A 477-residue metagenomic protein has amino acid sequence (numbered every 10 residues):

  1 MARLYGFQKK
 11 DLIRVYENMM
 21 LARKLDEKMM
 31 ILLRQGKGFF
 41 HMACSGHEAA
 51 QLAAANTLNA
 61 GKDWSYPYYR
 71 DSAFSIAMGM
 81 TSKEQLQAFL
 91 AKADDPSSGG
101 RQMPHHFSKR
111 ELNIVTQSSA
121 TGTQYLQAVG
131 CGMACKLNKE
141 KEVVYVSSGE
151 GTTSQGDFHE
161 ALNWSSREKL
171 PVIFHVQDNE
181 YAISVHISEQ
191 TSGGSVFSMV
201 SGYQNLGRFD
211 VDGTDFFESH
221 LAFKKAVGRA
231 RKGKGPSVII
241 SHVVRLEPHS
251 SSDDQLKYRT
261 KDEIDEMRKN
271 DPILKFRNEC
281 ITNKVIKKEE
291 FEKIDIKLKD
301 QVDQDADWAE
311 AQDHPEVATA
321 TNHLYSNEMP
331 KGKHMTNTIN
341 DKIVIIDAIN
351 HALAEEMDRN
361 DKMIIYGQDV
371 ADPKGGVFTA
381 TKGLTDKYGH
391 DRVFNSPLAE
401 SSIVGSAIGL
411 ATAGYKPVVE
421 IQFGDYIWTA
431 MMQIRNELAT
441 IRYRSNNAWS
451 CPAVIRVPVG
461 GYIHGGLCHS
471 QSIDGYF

Functional and structural regions predicted by a protein language model:
M1-A50, N56-T57, S241, E247 (+1 more regions): Conserved acidic/glycine
E27, I31-E168, H175, H186-G193 (+5 more regions): Cofactor-binding active-site loop characterized by glycine-rich and histidine/acidic residues
L33, F40-H47, Y69-R70, F107-Y125 (+7 more regions): Active-site nucleophile and cofactor-binding loops and adjacent substrate-binding regions of central metabolic enzymes
R70, I76, M80, R110-L112 (+3 more regions): A glycine-rich phosphate/pyrophosphate-binding beta-strand-loop-alpha-helix module
L86-S98, S166-V176, R392-N395, E437-V457: A glycine-rich helix N-cap at a beta->alpha junction
K92, R101, E189-V196, V243-R245 (+6 more regions): Short glycine-enriched loops at secondary-structure junctions
N113-Q301, D307-A311, S470, G475: Glycine-rich ThDP/TPP pyrophosphate-binding loop and its adjacent helix/strand module within ThDP-dependent enzymes
I345-I346, C451-D474: Cofactor-binding beta-sheet edge motifs in enzyme active sites
